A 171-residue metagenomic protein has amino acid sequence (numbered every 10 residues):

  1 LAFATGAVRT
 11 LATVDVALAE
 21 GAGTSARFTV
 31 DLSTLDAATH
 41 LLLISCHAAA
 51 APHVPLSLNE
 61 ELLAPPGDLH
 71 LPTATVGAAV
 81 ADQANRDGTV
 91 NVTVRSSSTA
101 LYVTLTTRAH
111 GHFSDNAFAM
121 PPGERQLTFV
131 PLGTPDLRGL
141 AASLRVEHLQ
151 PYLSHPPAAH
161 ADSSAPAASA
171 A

Functional and structural regions predicted by a protein language model:
L1-L42, H110-L137: Intrinsically disordered, low-complexity Pro/Gly/Ser/Thr-rich segments with frequent PxxP/GP/PP motifs and embedded
T10-A12, P55-L63: Extracellular and select intracellular beta-sandwich modules with Ser/Thr-enriched, small-residue motifs on
D36-P55, D136-P157: Short, aromatic- and glycine-rich surface loops/edge beta-strands on solvent-exposed regions
L62-R86: Low-complexity, acidic Ser/Thr/Pro/Gly-rich terminal tails and inter-domain linkers that flank the onset of structured
G88-V92: Structural beta-strand segments of beta-rich domains
T93-S98: Asparagine-centered strand-capping/turn motif at beta-strand->loop junctions
A100-T107: Short, hydrophobic/aromatic beta-strand segments
H160-P166: Mature N-terminal, pre-catalytic/accessory segment of carbohydrate-active enzymes
